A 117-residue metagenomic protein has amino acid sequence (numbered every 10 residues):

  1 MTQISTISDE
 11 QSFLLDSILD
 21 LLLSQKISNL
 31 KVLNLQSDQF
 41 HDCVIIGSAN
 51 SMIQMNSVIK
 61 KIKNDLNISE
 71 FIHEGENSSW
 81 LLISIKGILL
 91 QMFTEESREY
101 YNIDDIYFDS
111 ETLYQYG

Functional and structural regions predicted by a protein language model:
M1-Q36, I53-S57, E74-L82, K86-I88 (+1 more regions): Long, contiguous binding/interaction regions
H41-C43: Short glycine/threonine-rich beta-strand-turn micro-motifs
I46-S48, F93: Short hydrophobic/aromatic beta-strand micro-patches that form the beta-sheet surface supporting nucleotide- or nucleic
S57-N64: Short amphipathic alpha-helices in soluble, non-transmembrane regions that often serve as interface/regulatory elements
L66-I72, E76: Active-site cofactor/substrate anionic-group-binding motifs, chiefly glycine- and Lys/Arg-rich phosphate-binding loops
